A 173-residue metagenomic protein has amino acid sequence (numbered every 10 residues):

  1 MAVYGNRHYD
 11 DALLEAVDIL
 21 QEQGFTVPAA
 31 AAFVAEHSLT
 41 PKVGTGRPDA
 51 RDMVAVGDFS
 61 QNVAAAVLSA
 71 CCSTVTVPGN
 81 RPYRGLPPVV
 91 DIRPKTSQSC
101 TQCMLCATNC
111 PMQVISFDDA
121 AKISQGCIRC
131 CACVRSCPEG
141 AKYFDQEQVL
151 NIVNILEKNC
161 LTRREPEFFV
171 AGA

Functional and structural regions predicted by a protein language model:
M1-V89, D145-V153, K158-A173: FMN-binding flavodoxin-like domain, especially the glycine-rich phosphate-binding loop
E22-L39, Q102-P111, I115, C131: Amphipathic repeat-derived elements
T74-P111: A mid-sequence, solvent-exposed acidic-amphipathic segment
T96, T101, L105-K122, G126 (+1 more regions): Iron-sulfur cluster-binding cysteine motifs and their immediate structural context in ferredoxin-like electron-transfer
